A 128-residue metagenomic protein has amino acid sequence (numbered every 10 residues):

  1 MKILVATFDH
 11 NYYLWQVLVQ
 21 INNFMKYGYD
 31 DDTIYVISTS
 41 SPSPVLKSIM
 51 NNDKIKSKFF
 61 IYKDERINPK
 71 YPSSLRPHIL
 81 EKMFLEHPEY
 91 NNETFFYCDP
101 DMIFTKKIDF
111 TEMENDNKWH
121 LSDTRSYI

Functional and structural regions predicted by a protein language model:
M1-P72, M83-N91: N-terminal anchoring/stem segment of glycosyltransferases
G28, Y127-I128: Glycine-centered secondary-structure boundary/capping sites
S74-Y127: GT-A fold catalytic core of metal-dependent nucleotide-sugar glycosyltransferases, centered on the diacidic
